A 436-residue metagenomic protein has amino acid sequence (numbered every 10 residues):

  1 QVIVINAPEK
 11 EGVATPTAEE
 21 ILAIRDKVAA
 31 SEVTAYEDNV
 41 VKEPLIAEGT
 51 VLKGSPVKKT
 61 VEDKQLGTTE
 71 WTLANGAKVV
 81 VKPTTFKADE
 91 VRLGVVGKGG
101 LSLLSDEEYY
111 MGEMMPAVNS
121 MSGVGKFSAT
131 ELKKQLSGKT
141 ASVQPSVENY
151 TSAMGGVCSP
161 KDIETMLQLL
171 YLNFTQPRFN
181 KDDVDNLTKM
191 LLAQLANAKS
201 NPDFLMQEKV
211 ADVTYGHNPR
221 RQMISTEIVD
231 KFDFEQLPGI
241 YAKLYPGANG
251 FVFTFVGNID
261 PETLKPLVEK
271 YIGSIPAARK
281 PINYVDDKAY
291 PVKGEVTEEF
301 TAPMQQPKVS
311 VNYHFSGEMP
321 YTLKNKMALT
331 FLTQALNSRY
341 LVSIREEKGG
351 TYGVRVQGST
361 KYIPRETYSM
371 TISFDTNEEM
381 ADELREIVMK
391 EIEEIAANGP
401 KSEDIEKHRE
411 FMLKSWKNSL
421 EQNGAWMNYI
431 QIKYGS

Functional and structural regions predicted by a protein language model:
Q1-P8, V80-K82, K87-Q176, N186-A196 (+4 more regions): M16 family metallopeptidases and their MPP-like homologs
Q1-S105, V252-T254, I259-P303, P307-S316 (+3 more regions): Proteolytic maturation boundary segments
A18-I24, Y109-G112, M327-F331, M389: Short intrinsically disordered coil segments
F174, I272, L329-R339, I387-I395: Bilobed periplasmic-binding protein/Venus flytrap-like ligand-binding cleft at the lobe interface of extracytoplasmic
N180-N186, P281-I282: Conserved short beta-strand edge segments in small beta-sheet-based binding/regulatory domains
F234: Phosphate-interacting basic helix/loop segments used at nucleotide- and nucleic-acid interfaces
L244-P246: Conserved alpha/beta enzyme-core scaffolds, especially Rossmann-like or related mixed alpha/beta domains that build
